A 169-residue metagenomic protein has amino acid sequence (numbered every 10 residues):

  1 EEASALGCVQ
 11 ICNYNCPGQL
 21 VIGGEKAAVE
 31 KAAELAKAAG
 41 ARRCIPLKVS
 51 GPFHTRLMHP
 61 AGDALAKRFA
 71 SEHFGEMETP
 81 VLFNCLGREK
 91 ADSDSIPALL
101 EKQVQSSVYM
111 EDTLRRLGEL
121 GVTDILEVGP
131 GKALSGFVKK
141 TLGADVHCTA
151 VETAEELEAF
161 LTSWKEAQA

Functional and structural regions predicted by a protein language model:
E1-S106, W164: Alpha/beta catalytic cores of group-transfer enzymes, especially the acyltransferase/condensing modules of polyketide
K67-A169: Acyltransferase/transacylase module recognition
